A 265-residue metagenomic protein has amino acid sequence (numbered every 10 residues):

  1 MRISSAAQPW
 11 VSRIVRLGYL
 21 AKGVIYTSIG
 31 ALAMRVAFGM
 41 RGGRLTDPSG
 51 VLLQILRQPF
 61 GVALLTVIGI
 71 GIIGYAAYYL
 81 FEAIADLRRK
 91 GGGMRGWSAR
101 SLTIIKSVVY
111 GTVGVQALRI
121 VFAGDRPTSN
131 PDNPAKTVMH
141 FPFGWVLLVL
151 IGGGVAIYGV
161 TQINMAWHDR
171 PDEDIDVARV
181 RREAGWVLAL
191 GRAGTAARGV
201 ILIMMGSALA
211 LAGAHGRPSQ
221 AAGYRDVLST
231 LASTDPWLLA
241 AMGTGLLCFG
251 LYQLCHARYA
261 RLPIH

Functional and structural regions predicted by a protein language model:
R2-I3, R13, G23-L32, T66 (+1 more regions): C-terminal functional regions that serve as terminal interaction/effector modules
R2-S12, G92, R181-A184, S229: Short, charged/polar, low-complexity loop and linker segments that flank or interrupt alpha-helical bundles
A6-W10, I14, G18, S28 (+3 more regions): Hydrophobic, ordered structural segments
M34-L45, V115-D132, A210-A221: Membrane-helix interface motif
F38-R41, I84-G91, F122-D125, W167-D174 (+2 more regions): Transmembrane helix-loop junctions in multipass membrane proteins, especially transporters and channels
T46-L56, P134-V138, V180-E183, R217-W237: Short, membrane-exposed interhelical loops at transmembrane-helix boundaries
S101-R119, G185-G206: Hydrophobic alpha-helical transmembrane segments of integral membrane proteins
P171-L188: Juxtamembrane inter-helical linkers in multi-pass membrane proteins
